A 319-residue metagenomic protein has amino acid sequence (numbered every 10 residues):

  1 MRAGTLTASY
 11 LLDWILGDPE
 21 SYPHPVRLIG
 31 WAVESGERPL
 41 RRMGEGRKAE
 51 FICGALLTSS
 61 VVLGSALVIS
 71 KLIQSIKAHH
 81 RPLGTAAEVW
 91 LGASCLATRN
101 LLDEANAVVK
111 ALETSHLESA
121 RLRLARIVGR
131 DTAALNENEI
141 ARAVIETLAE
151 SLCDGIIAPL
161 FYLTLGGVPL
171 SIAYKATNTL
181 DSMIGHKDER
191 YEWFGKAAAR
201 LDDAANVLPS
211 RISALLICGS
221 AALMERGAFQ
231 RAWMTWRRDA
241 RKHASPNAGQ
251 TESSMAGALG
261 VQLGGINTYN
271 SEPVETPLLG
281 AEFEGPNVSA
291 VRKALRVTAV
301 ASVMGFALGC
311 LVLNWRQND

Functional and structural regions predicted by a protein language model:
M1-I172, T177, G185-D319: Hydrophobic alpha-helical transmembrane segments
S182: Solvent-exposed interhelical
